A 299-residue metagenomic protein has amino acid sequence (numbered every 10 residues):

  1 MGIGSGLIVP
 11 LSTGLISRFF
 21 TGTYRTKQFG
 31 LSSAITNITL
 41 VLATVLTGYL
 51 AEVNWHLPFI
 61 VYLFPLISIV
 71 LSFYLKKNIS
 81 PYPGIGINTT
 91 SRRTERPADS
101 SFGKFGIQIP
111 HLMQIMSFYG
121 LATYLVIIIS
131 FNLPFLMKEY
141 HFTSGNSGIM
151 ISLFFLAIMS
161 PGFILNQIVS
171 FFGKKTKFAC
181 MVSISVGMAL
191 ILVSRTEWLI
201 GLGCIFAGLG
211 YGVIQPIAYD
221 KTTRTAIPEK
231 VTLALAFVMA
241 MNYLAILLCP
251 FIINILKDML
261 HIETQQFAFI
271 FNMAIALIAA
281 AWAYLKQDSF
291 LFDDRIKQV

Functional and structural regions predicted by a protein language model:
M1-T36: Cytoplasmic helix-loop-helix junction between adjacent transmembrane helices in 12-TM secondary transporters
G22-T23, L31-Y74: Helix-loop-helix hairpin linking two adjacent transmembrane segments in secondary transporters
P58-Y74, F267-Y284: Symmetry-related core transmembrane helices of the 12-TM Major Facilitator Superfamily/SLC fold
N78-I115: Juxtamembrane intracellular "pre-TM" segments in multi-pass secondary transporters
H111-S152, I158: Extracytoplasmic gate region of multi-pass secondary transporters
P161-G173, K257: Helix-to-loop junctions at the C-terminal end of transmembrane segments in multipass secondary transporters
K175-A218: C-terminal transmembrane helical hairpin of 12-TM major facilitator-type secondary transporters
T223-I262: A late C-terminal transmembrane helix in Major Facilitator Superfamily
